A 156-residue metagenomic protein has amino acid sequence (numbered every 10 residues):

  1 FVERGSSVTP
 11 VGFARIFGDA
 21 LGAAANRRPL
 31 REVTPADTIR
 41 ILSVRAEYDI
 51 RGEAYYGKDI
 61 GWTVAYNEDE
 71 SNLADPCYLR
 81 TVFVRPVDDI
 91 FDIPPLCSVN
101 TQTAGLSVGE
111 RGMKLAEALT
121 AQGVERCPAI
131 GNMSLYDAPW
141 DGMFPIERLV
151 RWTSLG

Functional and structural regions predicted by a protein language model:
F1-G105, M113-L155: NAD(P)-dependent aldehyde/semialdehyde dehydrogenase
V108: Short secondary-structure boundary segments
